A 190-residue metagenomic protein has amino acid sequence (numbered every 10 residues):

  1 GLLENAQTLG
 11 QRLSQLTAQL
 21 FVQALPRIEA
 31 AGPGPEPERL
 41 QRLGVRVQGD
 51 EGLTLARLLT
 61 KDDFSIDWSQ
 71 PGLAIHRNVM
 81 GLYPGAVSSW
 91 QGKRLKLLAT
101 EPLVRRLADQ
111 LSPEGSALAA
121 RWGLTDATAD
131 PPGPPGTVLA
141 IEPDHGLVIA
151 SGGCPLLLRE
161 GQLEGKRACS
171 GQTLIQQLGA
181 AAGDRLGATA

Functional and structural regions predicted by a protein language model:
G1-S112: Active-site-proximal loop/hinge segments within enzyme catalytic domains
D62-A190: An anion-binding loop in the catalytic cleft
